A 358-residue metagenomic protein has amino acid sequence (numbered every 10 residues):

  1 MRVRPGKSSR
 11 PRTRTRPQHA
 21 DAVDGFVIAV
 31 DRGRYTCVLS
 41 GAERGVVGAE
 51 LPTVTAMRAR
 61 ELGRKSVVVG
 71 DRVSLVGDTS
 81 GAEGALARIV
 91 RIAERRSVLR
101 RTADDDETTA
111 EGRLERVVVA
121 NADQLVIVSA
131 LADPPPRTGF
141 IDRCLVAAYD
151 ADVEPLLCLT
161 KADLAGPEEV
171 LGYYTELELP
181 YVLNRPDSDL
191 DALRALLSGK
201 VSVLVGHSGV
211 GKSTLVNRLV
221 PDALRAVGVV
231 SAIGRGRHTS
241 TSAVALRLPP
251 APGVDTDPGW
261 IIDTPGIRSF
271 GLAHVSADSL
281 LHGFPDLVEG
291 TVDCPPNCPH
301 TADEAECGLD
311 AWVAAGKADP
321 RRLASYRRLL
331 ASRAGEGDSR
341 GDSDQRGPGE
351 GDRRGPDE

Functional and structural regions predicted by a protein language model:
M1-V23, V76: Short boundary/loop segments of OB/S1/cold-shock single-stranded nucleic-acid-binding domains
R16-D21, G33, V47-G48, P52 (+7 more regions): Helix-rich effector regions associated with P-loop NTPase G domains
F26-A29, R91: A residue-level detector for short acidic-glycine micro-motifs
T36-G41, T55-M57: Short, acidic/hydrophobic/Gly-rich beta-strand patch recurrent on exposed beta strands that often constitutes part
R113, A120-A122, D133-V153: Switch/coupling subdomain of P-loop NTPase systems
N121-S129, A151-A162, E178-L183: Conserved beta-strand/loop subsegment of P-loop NTPase cores
K161-V210: Canonical P-loop GTPase G-domain recognition
S213-T214, R218: Walker A/P-loop
